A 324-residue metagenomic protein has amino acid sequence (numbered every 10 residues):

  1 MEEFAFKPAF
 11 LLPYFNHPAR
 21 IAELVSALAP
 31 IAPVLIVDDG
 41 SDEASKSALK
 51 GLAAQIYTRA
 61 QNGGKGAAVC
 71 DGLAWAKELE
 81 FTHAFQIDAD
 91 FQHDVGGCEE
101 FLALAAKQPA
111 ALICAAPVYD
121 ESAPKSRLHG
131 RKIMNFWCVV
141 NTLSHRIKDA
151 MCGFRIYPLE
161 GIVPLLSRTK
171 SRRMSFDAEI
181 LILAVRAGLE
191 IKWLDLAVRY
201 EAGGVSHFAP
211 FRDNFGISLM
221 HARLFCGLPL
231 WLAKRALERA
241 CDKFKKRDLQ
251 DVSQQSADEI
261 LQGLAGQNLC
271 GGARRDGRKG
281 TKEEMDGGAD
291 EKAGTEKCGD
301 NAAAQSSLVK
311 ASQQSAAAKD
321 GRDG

Functional and structural regions predicted by a protein language model:
M1-A5, A19, R168-D276, K282-E291 (+2 more regions): Hydrophobic helical membrane-anchoring modules
Y14-P30: Short, well-formed alpha-helical segments that are part of the catalytic scaffolds of diverse glycosyltransferases
R20-A22, E43-G51: Acidic helix N-cap motif at the loop->helix transition within catalytic regions of sugar-transfer enzymes
A32-S41, Y57-R59: Short beta-strand/loop segment that forms part of the nucleotide-sugar
D38-K46, F91: A conserved acidic beta->alpha catalytic loop
A60-Q61, A89-F91: Short acidic donor-binding/metal-coordinating loop in glycosyltransferase active sites
Q61, A67-E78, V95-M174, E201-F208 (+1 more regions): Acceptor/aglycone-binding surface of glycosyltransferases and processive sugar-polymer synthases
F81-D90: Short beta-strand-to-loop acidic/aromatic patch adjacent to the donor-nucleotide binding site
